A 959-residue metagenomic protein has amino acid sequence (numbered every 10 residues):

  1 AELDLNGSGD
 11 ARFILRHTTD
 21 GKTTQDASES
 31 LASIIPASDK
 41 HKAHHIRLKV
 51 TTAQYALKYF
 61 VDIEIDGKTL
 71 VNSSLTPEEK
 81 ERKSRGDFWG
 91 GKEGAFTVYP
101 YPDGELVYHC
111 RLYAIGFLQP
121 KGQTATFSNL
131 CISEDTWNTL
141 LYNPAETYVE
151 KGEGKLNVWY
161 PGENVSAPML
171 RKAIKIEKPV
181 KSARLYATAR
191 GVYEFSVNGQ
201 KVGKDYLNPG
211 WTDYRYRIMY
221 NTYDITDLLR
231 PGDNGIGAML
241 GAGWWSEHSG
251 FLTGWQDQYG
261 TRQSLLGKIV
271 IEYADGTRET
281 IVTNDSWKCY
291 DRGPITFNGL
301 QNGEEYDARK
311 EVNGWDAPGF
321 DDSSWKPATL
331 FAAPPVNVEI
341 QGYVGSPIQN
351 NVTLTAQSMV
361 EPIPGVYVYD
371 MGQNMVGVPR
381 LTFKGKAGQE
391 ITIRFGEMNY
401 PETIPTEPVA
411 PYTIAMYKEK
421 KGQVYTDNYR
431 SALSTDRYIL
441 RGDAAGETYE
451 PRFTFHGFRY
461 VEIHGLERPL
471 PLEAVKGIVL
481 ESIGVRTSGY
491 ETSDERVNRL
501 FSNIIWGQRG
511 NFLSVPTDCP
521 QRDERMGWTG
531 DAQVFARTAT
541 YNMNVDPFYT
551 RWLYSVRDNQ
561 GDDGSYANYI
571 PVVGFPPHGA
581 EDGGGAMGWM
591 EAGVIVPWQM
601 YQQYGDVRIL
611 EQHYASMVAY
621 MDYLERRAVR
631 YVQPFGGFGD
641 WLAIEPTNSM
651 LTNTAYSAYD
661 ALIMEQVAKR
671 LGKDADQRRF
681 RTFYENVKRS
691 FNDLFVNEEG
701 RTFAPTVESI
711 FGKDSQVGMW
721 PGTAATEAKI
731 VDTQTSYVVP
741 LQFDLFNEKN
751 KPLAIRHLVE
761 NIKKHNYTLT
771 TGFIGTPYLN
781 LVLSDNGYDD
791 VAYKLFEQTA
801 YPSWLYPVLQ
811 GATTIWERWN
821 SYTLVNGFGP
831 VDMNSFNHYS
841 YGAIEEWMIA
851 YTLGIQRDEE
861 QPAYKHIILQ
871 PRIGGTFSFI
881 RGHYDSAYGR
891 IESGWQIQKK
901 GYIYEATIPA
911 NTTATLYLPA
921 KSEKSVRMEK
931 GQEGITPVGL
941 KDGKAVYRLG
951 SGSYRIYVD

Functional and structural regions predicted by a protein language model:
A1-P36, H41-H45, T52, T69-G122 (+6 more regions): Extracellular/oxidizing-compartment recognition motifs
D62-K68, S196-V202, G396, D606 (+2 more regions): Short strand-turn-strand beta-turns centered on an Asx-Gly dipeptide
M169, Y206, L252-T253, A445-T448 (+9 more regions): Active-site-adjacent structural elements in folded domains
A183-A189, S196-N198, V378-E397, F453 (+6 more regions): Alpha-helical support elements that line or immediately flank enzyme active sites and cofactor-binding pockets
G191-V192, V282-R292, Y460, P469-N503 (+10 more regions): Active-site acid/base region of carbohydrate-active enzymes
G203-R215, T226, T403-R430, D546-P646 (+1 more regions): Helix-terminus loop motifs that line ligand-binding clefts
W255, S264-V270, I281-W315, Q341-V352 (+1 more regions): Non-catalytic C-terminal accessory modules of carbohydrate-active enzymes
Y569-I570, G574, M621, R626 (+4 more regions): Non-catalytic carbohydrate-binding regions of carbohydrate-active enzymes
